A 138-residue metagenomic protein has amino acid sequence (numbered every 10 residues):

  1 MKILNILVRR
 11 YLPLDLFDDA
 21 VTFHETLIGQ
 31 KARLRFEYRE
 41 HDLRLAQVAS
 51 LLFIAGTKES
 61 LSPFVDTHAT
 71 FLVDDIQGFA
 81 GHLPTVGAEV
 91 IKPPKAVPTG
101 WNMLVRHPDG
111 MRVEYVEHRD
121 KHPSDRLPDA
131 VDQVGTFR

Functional and structural regions predicted by a protein language model:
M1-L51: Core segments of cupin and vicinal oxygen chelate
M1-V21, T67-A69, K121-R138: N-terminal beta-strand motif that seeds the catalytic metal site of vicinal oxygen chelate
K2-L4, L61-D66, A96-V97: Short glycine-enriched loop/turn motifs at secondary-structure junctions
L12-F17, A69-R112: Vicinal oxygen chelate
Q30-D66, R112-R119: Conserved short beta-strand elements that form part of the metal-binding/catalytic scaffold of enzyme active sites
V48-A49, R106-D109, D129-V134: Short low-complexity, flexible loop/linker segments enriched in glycine and/or proline with clustered acidic
G81-H82, Y115-E117, D125-D129: Short, charged, solvent-exposed linker or helix-capping segments at domain edges/interfaces that act as flexible hinges
P98, R119-H122: A short acidic/small-residue loop/turn micro-motif
